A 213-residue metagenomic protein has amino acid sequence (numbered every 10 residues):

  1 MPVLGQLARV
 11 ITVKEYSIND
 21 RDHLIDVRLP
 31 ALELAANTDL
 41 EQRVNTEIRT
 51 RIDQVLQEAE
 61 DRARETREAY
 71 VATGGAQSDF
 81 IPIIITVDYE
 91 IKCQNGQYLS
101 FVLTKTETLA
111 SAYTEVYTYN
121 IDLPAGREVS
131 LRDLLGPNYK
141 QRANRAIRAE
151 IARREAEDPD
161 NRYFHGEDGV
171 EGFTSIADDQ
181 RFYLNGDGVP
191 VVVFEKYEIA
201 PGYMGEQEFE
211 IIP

Functional and structural regions predicted by a protein language model:
M1-K14: Sec-dependent signal peptide cleavage junction
V13-Q94, D187-V189, F194-Y197, E208-P213: Active-site acidic/histidine clusters and adjacent loop/turn architecture that either coordinate catalytic ions
I85, L103, A112-Y117, A177: Short, surface-exposed coil-to-beta transition loops
E90-Q97, D122-R127, L184-G186: A short, structured loop/turn motif at beta-sheet edges
L99-K105, P190-F194: Short beta-strand elements that form the blades of beta-propeller/WD-repeat-like and other beta-sheet-rich scaffold
T106-E115, I199-Y203: Short, cysteine-centered beta-strand-loop-beta hairpins and adjacent loop/turn segments enriched in charged/polar
A110-S130, L134: Mid-length scaffold segments of soluble, non-membrane domains
L134-M204: Short aromatic loop motif centered on NTY/YTY
